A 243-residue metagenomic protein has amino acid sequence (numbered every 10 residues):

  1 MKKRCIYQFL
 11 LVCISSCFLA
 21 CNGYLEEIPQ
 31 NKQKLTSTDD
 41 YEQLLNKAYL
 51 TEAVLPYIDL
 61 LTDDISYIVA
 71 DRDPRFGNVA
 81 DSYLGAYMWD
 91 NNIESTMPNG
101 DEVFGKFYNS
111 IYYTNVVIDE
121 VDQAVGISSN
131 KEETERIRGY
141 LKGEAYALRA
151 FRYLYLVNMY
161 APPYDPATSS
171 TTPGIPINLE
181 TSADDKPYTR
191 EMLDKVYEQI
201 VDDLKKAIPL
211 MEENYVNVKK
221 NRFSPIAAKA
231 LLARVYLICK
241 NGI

Functional and structural regions predicted by a protein language model:
M1-N31: Bacterial Sec-dependent N-terminal signal peptides
C21-A70: Membrane-proximal, proline-rich intrinsically disordered regions
C21-N22, I226, L231, V235-I243: Aromatic-residue-lined binding/catalytic grooves and analogous aromatic/hydrophobic interfacial grooves in multimeric
Y83-Y160, E191, P209-E212: Conserved, well-structured interaction surfaces
I127-R136, M159-D194, E198: Short coil/linker segments at helix-helix boundaries
V157-Y164, Y215, I238-G242: Short coil/turn linking the two alpha-helices of tandem helical-hairpin repeats
